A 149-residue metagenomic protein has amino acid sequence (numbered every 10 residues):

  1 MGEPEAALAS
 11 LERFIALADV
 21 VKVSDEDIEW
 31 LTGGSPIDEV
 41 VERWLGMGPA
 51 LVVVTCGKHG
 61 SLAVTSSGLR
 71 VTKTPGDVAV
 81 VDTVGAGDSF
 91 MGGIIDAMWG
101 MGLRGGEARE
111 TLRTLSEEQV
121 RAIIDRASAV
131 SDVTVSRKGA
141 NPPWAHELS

Functional and structural regions predicted by a protein language model:
M1-E42, H59-G60: Conserved beta-alpha-beta core of the PfkB/ribokinase-like small-molecule kinase fold
G33-S149: Conserved phosphate-binding/catalytic region of the ribokinase-like
